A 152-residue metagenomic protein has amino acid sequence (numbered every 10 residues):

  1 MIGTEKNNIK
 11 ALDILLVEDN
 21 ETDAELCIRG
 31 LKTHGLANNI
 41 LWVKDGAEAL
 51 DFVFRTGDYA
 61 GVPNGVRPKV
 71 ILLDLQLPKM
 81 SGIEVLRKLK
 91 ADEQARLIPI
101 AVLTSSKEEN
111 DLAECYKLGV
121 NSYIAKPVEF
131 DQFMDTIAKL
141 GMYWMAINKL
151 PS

Functional and structural regions predicted by a protein language model:
M1-L16, E21-L41, A47-L50, F54 (+2 more regions): Non-catalytic signal-transmission and effector/linker regions of two-component phosphorelay proteins
W42, L77-M80: Residue-level signal for the "D+5" position in two-component response regulator receiver
L73-D74, T104: Active-site residues of response regulator receiver
P78, R96, E108: The feature encodes the CheY-like receiver
D92, S105-K107: Short, conserved "switch-loop" micro-motifs in signal-transduction and mechanochemical regulators
N121: Short, glycine/charged-rich "phosphate-handling" switch motifs in NTP-dependent and phosphotransfer domains
K126: A Lys-centered signature of the CheY-like receiver
